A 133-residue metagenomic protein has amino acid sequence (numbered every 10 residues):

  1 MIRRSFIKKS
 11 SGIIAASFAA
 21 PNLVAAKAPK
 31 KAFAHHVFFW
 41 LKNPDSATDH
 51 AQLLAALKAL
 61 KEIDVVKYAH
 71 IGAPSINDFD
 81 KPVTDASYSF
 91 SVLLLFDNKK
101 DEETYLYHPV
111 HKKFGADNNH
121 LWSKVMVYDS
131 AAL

Functional and structural regions predicted by a protein language model:
M1, D45-T48, D97: Short coil/turn linker and secondary-structure boundary residues
M1-P21: N-terminal secretory signal peptides and thylakoid transit peptides that target proteins across membranes
F6, D45-P74, P109-L121: Short amphipathic alpha-helical segments
P21-T48: C-terminal segment of N-terminal export signals and the immediately downstream linker at the start of the mature
V24-K27, K61-F90, V127-A132: Short, glycine- and small/hydrophobic-rich beta-strand elements in well-ordered beta-sheets
F33-L41, F79-L106: Short, well-ordered beta-strand segments in beta-rich or mixed alpha/beta enzyme and ligand-binding folds
V92-L133: Surface-exposed, polar helix/loop patches in the mature regions of secreted/periplasmic/lumenal proteins that form
